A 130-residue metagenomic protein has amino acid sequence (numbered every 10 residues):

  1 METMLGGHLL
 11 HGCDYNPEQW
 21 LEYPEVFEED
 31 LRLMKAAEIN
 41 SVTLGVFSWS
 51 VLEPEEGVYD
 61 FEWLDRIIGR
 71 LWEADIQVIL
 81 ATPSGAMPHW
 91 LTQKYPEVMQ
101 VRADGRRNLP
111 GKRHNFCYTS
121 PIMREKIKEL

Functional and structural regions predicted by a protein language model:
M1-Y23: Boundary/entry segment of secreted carbohydrate-active catalytic domains
M4-H8, S41-G45, G105-G111: Short amphipathic alpha-helical segments, especially helix-boundary/capping motifs
N16-E18, E53-E55, C117-Y118: Short, contiguous strand/loop micro-motifs
W20-A36, I127-L130: Short, acidic/polar
E22, V58-W63, Y118, I122 (+1 more regions): Alpha-helix N-cap and loop-to-helix initiation/capping positions
F27-D104: Aromatic-lined substrate-binding rim segments of carbohydrate-active enzymes
G85-L130: Active-site-adjacent "subsite" loops/lids of carbohydrate-active enzymes
